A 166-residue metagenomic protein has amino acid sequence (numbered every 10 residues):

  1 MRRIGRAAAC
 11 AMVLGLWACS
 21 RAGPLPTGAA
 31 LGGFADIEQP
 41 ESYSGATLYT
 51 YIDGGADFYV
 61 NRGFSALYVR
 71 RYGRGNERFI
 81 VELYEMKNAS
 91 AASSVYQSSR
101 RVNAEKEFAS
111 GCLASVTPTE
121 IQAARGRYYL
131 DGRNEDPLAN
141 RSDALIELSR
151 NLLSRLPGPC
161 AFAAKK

Functional and structural regions predicted by a protein language model:
M1-A8: Bacterial N-terminal signal peptides that target proteins for export
A8-W17: Bacterial N-terminal signal peptides
C19-R78, R101-K106, G126-Y129, E135-K166: N-terminal "mature-domain start" segment
K87-R125: Short, internal acidic amphipathic alpha-helical interface segments that mediate docking to partner proteins
